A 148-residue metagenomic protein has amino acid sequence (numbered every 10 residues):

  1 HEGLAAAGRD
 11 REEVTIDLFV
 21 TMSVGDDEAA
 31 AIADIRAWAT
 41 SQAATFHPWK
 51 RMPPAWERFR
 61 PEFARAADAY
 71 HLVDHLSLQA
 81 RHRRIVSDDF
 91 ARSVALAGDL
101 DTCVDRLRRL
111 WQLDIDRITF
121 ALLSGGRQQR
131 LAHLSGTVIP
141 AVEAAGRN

Functional and structural regions predicted by a protein language model:
H1, R127-R147: C-terminal helical cap(s) of enzyme catalytic domains, especially alpha/beta-barrels
H1-R109, E143-R147: An alpha-helical appendage that flanks or caps ligand/catalytic pockets
S23, G125-G126: Glycine-/small-residue-rich active-site loops that bind phosphorylated ligands and cofactors
L113-I115: Structural motif
L122: Short secondary-structure boundary segments
